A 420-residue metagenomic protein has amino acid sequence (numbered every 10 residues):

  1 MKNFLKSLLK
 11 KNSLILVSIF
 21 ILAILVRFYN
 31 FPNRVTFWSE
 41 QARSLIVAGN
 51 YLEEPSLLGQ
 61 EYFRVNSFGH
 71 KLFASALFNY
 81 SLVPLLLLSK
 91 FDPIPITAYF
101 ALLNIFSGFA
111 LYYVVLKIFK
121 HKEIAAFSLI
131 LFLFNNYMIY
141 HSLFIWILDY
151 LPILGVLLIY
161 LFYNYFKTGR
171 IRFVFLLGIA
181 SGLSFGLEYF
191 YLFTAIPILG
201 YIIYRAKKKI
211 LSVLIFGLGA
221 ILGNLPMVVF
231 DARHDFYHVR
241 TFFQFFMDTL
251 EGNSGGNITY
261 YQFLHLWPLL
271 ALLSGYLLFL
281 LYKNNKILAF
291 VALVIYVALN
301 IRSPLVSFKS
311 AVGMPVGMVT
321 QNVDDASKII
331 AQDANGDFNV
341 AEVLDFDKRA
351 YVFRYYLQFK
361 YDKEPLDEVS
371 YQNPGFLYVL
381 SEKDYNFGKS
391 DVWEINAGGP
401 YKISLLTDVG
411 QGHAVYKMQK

Functional and structural regions predicted by a protein language model:
F20-V26, S128-L133, S181, F185: Short helix- or helix-capping micro-motifs that position conserved polar/aromatic residues at function-defining sites
V26-N30, A42-Y80, D248, G252: Extracytosolic helix-loop segments that constitute the early lumenal/periplasmic catalytic or substrate-binding loops
S44-E54, S81, L183, L192-Y261 (+1 more regions): Transmembrane-lumen/periplasm boundary regions of multi-pass, lipid-linked membrane glycan transferases
S67, Y260, A289-Q332, V343-Y361: Membrane-proximal, lumen/periplasm-facing interface regions of secretory-pathway glyco- and lipid-modifying enzymes
A98-F119, L157, L161: Transmembrane-helix motifs of polytopic, lipid-linked glycan transferases
I118-F119, V156-V174, S184: Membrane-interface transmembrane helices that cradle and orient dolichyl/undecaprenyl
Y137-L148: Short acidic/glycine- and proline-prone juxtamembrane loop motifs at membrane-interface regions of multi-pass membrane
S142, G255-K283, I287-V291: Hydrophobic/aromatic-rich transmembrane helices and adjacent perimembrane loops
